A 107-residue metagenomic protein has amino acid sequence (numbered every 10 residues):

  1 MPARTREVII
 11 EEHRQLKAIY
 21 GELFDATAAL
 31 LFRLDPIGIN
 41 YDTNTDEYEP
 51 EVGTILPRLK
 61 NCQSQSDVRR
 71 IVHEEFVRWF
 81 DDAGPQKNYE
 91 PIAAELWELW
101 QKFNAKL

Functional and structural regions predicted by a protein language model:
P2-L107: Charged, amphipathic alpha-helical regulatory modules used for macromolecular assembly or allosteric control
